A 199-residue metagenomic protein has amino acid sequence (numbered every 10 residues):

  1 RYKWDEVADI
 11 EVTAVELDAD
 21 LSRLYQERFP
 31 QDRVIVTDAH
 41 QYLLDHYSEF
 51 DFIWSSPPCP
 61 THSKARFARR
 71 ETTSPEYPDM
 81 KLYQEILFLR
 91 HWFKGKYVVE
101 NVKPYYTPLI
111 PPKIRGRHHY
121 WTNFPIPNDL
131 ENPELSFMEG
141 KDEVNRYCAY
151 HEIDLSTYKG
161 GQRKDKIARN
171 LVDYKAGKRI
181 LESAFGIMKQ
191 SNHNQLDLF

Functional and structural regions predicted by a protein language model:
R1-L44, W54: SAM cofactor-binding core of SAM-dependent methyltransferases, primarily the Rossmann-like beta-alpha-beta module
Y42-F52, C59-F199: Class I S-adenosyl-L-methionine
